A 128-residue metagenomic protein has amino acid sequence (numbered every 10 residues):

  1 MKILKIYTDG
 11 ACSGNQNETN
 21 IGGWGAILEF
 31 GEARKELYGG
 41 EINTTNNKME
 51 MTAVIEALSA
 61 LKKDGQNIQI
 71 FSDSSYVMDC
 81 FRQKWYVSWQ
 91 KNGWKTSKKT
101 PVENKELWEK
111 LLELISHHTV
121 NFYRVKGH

Functional and structural regions predicted by a protein language model:
M1-K48, T52, S59-Q66: RNase H-like nuclease fold core
A11-N17, I55-H128: RNase H catalytic domain
